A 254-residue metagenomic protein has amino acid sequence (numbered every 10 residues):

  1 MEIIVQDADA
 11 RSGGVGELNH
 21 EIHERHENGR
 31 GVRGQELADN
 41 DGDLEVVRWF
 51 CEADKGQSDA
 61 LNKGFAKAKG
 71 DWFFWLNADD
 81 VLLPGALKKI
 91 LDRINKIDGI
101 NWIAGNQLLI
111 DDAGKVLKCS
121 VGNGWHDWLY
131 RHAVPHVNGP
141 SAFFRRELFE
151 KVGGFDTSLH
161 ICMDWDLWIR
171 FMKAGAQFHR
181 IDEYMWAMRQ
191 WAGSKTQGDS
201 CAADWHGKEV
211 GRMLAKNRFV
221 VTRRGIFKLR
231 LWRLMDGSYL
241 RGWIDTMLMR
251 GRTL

Functional and structural regions predicted by a protein language model:
M1-D9, R48-A53: Short beta-strand/loop segment that forms part of the nucleotide-sugar
Q6-L18: A conserved acidic beta->alpha catalytic loop
E52-A68: Glycine-rich, basic loop-to-helix element that forms the pyrophosphate-binding segment of sugar-nucleotide handling
F73: Short aromatic/hydrophobic "clamp" motif used to bind/position activated sugar donors
N77-V81, N106: The conserved acidic donor/metal-binding loop of glycosyltransferases
G85-L117: Conserved donor NDP-sugar-binding/catalytic core segment of glycosyltransferases
G124-E209, M213: Conserved nucleotide-sugar donor-binding catalytic segment
A215-L254: Membrane-proximal basic amphipathic "stem/tether" segments
